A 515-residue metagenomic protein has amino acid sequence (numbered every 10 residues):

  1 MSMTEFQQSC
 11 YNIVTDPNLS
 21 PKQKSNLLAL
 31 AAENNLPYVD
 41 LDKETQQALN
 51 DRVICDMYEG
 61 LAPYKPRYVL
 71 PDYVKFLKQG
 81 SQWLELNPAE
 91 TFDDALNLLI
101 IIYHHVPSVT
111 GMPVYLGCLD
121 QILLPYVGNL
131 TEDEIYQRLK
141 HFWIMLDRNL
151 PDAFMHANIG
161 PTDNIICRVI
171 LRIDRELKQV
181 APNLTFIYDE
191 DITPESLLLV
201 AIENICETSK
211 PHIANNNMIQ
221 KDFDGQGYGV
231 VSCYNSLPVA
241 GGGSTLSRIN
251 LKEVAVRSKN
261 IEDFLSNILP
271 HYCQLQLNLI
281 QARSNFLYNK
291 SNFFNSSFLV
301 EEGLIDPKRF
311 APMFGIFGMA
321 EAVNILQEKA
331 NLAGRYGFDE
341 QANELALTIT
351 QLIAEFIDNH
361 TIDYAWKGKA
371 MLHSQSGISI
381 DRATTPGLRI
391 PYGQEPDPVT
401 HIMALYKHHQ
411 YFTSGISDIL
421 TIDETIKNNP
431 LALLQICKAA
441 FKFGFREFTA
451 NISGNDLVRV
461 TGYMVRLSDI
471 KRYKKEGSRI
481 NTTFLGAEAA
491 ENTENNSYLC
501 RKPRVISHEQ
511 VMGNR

Functional and structural regions predicted by a protein language model:
S2-K308, K329, R335-D339, E355-V511: Conserved catalytic cores of very large enzyme subunits
G117, I316-F317, L347: Non-catalytic, well-ordered alpha-helical scaffold segments
D306-A322: Conserved phosphate/anionic-ligand binding catalytic regions in large, soluble enzymes, centered on
A320, D339-N343: Terminal accessory/anchoring regions of large secretory-pathway or extracellular enzymes
E321-K329: Well-ordered alpha-helical scaffold segments within catalytic/enzyme domains
L345-I357: Short amphipathic alpha-helical coiled-coil/interface segments
G513-R515: Intrinsic disorder/low-complexity segments enriched in small, polar and charged residues
